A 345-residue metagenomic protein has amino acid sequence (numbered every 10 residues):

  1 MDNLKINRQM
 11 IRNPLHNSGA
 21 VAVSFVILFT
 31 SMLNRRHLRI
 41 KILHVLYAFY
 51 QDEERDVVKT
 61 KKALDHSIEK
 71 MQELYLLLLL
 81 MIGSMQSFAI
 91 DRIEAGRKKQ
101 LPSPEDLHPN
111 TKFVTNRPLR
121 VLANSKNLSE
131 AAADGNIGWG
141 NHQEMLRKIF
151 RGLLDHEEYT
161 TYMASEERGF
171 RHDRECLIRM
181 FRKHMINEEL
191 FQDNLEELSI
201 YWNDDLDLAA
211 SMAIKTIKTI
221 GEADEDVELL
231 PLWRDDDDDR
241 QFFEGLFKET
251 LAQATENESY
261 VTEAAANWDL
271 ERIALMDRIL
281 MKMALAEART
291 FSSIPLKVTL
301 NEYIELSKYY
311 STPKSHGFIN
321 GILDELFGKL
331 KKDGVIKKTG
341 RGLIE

Functional and structural regions predicted by a protein language model:
M1-N3, F191: Short intrinsically disordered, low-complexity coil segments enriched in acidic
D2, A20-V26: Acidic, Ala/Val/Gly-enriched low-complexity intrinsically disordered segments
H16-G19, F318: Generic detector of intrinsically disordered, low-complexity, polar/charged segments
F25-E345: Class I Rossmann-like S-adenosyl-L-methionine
